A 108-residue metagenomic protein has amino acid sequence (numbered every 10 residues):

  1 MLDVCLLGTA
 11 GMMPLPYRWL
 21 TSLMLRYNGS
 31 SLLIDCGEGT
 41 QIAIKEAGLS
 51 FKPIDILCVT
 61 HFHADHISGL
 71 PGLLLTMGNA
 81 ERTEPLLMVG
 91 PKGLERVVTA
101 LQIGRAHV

Functional and structural regions predicted by a protein language model:
M1-H107: Binuclear metal-dependent hydrolase catalytic cores
